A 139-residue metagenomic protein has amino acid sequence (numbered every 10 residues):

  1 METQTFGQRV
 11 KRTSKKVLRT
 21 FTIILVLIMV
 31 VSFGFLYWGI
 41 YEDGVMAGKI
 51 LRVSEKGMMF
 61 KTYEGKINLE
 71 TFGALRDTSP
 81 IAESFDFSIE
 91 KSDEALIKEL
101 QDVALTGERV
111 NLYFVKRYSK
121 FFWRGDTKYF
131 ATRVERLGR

Functional and structural regions predicted by a protein language model:
M1-T13: N-terminal Lys/Arg-rich, disordered targeting/topogenic segments
F6-R9, F21, G44: N-terminal secretory-pathway/extracellular module detecting exported/lumenal segments and adjacent signal-anchor/first
S14-L18: Juxtamembrane cytosolic/matrix-side boundary and N-terminal portion of single-pass signal-anchor/stop-transfer
R19-G34: Hydrophobic membrane-insertion alpha-helices, especially the h-region of bacterial N-terminal signal peptides
V31-V45: Aromatic-capped interface at the extracytoplasmic side of an N-terminal signal-anchor transmembrane helix
Y41-D43, V53, V103-L105: Short, surface-exposed loop/turn motifs at beta-strand boundaries within globular domains
M46-D86: Short extracytoplasmic
A74, S79-R139: Beta-strand-rich cores of mature extracytoplasmic or soluble domains
